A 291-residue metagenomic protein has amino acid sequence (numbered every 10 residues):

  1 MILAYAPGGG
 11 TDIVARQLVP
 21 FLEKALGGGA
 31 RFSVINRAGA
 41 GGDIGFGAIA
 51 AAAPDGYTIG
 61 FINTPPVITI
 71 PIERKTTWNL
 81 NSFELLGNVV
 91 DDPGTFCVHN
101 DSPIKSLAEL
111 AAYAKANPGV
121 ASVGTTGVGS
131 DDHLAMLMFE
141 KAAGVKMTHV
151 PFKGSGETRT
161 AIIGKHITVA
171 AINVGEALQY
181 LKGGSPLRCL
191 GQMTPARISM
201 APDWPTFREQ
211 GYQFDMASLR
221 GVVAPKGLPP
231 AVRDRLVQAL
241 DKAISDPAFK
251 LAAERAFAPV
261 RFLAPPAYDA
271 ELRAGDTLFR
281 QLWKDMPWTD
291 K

Functional and structural regions predicted by a protein language model:
M1-S82, V120, V128, K141-A171 (+3 more regions): N-terminal (or domain-start) structured segment
D12, R16-P20, H133, L137 (+2 more regions): Short, surface-exposed alpha-helical segments at coil->helix boundaries
K24, A48-T58, T64, I68-E157 (+2 more regions): Hinge/capping helix and adjacent helix->loop/strand transition within the periplasmic-binding protein
G60-F61, T125, A171, G191-Q192 (+1 more regions): Short beta-strand segments
K141-V145, P230-K291: An extracytoplasmic/periplasmic, membrane-proximal ligand-sensing/linker region
G156-D215: Anionic-ligand binding region
